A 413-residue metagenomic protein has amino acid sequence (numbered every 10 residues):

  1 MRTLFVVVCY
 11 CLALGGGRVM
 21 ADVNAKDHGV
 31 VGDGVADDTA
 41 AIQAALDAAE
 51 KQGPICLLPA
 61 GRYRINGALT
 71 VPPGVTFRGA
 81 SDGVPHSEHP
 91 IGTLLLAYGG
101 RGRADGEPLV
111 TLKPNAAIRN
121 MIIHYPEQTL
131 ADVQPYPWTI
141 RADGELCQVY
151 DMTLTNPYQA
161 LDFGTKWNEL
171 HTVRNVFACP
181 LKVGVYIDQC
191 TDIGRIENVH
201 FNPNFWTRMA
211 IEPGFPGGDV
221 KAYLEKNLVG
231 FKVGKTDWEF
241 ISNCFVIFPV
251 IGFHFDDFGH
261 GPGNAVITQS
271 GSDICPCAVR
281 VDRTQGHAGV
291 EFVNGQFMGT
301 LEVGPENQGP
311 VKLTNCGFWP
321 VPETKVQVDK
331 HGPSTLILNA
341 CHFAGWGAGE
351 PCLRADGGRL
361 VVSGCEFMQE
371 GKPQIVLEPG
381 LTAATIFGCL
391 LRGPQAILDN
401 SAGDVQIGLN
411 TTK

Functional and structural regions predicted by a protein language model:
M1-F5: Positively charged n-region of N-terminal signal peptides that target proteins for export
V6-G15: Bacterial N-terminal signal peptides
G17-M20: Sec/Tat signal peptide C-region and signal peptidase I cleavage site
D22, G53-I55, A60-R62, A68 (+28 more regions): Detector for repetitive beta-architecture
A25-P59: Acidic Gly/Asp/Thr-rich repetitive segments characteristic of extracellular carbohydrate-active and adhesion proteins
Q43-K51, Y63-R78, V84-N120, H124-L146 (+6 more regions): Extracellular beta-strand-rich solenoid/capping regions of secreted or surface-exposed proteins that bind or remodel
P54, N66-A68, S87-H89, G106-E107 (+14 more regions): Short glycine/acidic-rich loop motifs that flank beta-strands on beta-rich extracellular proteins
Q374-K413: Leucine-rich solenoid repeat scaffolds
